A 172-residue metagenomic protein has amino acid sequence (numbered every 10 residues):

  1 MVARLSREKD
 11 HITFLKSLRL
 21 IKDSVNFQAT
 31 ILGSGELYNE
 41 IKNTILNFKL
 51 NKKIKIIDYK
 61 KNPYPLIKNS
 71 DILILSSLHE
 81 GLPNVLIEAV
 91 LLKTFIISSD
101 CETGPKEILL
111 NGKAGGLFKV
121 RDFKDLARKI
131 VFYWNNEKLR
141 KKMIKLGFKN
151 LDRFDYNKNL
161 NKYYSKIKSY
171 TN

Functional and structural regions predicted by a protein language model:
A3-I56: A conserved nucleotide-sugar
Y59, L78: Aromatic "clamp/platform" in nucleotide-sugar-dependent glycosyltransferases that forms part of the donor/acceptor
Y64, D71, K93: A short alpha->beta transition loop at the rim of the catalytic pocket in nucleotide-sugar-dependent
E88, C101-G112, G116-L117: Short acidic/histidine- and often glycine-rich active-site loop of Leloir-type glycosyltransferases that engages
F95-S99: Short hydrophobic beta-strand element within catalytic cores of glycosyltransferases and related nucleotide-activated
N111-F123, F132-E137: Conserved acidic donor-binding segment of nucleotide-sugar-dependent glycosyltransferases
D125, F132, L139-R153, K162-S165: A short, well-ordered alpha-helix in the C-terminal region of glycosyltransferases
S165-N172: C-terminal amphipathic helix plus adjacent low-complexity, charged tail appended to glycosyltransferase catalytic
